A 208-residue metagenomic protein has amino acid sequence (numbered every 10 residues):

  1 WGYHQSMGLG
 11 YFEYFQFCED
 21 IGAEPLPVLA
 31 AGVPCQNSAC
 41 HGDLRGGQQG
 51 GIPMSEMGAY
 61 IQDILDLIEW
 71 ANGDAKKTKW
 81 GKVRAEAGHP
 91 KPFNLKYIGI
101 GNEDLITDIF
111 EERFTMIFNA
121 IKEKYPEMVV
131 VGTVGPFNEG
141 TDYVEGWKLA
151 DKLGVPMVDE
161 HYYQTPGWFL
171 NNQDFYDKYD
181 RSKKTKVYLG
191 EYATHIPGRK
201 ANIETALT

Functional and structural regions predicted by a protein language model:
W1-G146, K152, L170: N-terminal catalytic cores of secreted or lumenal carbohydrate-active enzymes
N119-K122, P126-V129, W147-K152, P156-T208: Catalytic-core region of carbohydrate-active enzymes that cleave or remodel glycosidic bonds
